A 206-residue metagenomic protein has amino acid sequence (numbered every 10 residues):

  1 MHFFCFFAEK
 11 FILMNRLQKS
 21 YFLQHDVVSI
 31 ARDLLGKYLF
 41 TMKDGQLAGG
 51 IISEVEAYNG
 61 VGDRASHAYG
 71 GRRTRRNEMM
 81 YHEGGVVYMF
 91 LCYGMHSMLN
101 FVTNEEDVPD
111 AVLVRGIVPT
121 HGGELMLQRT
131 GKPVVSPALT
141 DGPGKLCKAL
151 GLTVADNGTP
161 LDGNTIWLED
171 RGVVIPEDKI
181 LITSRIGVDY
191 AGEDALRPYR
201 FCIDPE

Functional and structural regions predicted by a protein language model:
A8-E9: Acidic, Ala/Val/Gly-enriched low-complexity intrinsically disordered segments
L13-E206: Conserved, well-structured core segments that form or line functional sites
